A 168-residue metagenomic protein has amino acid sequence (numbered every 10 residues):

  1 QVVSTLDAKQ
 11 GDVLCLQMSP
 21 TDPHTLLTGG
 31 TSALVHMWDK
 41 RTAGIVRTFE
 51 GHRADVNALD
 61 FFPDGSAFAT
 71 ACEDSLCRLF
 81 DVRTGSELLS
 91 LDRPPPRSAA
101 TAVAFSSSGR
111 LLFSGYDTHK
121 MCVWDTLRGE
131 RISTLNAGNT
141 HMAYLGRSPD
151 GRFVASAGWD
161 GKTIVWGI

Functional and structural regions predicted by a protein language model:
Q1, L16, V35-D39, C77-D81 (+2 more regions): WD40-repeat beta-propellers
Q1-A58: Solenoidal tandem-repeat scaffolds enriched in leucines and small polar residues
L6-V13, E50-V56, D92-A100, N136-M142: WD40/WD-repeat beta-propeller blade N-cap
Q17-P23, D60-S66, A104-G109, G115 (+1 more regions): Loop/turn segments within WD40 beta-propeller blades
G29-S32, A71-D74, G115-T118, A157-D160: Conserved strand-to-loop turn within each blade of WD40 beta-propeller repeats
R97-V123: Loop/turn-rich, solvent-exposed surfaces of beta-rich toroidal or solenoidal domains
A143-I168: Blade-level signature of beta-propeller repeat domains, shared across WD40, Kelch, NHL, RCC1 and BNR/Asp-box propellers
